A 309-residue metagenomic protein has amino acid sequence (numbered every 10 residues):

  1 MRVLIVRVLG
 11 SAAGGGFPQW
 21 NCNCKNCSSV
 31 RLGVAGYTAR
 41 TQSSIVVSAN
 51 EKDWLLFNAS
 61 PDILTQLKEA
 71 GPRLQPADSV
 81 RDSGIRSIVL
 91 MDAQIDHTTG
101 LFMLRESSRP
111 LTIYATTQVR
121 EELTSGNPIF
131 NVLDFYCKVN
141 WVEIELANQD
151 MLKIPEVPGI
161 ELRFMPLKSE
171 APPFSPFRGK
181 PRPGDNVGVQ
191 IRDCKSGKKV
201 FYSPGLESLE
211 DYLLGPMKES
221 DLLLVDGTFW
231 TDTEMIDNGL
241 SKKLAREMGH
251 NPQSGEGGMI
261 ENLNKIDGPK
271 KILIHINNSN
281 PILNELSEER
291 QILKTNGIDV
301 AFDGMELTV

Functional and structural regions predicted by a protein language model:
M1-R2, I144, D150-E156, S208-D221: Short amphipathic alpha-helices and their capping/turn segments at secondary-structure boundaries
L4-W20, S220-E234: Short, solvent-exposed beta-strand-terminating loops
I5-S11, L56-N58, I160-K168, K199-L206: Active-site-proximal beta-strand elements of phosphoester/diester hydrolases
P18-A93, T99-E106, L209-L213: Pre-active-site segment of Zn-dependent metallo-hydrolases
V47-N50, Q190-K195: Active-site beta-strand termini and strand-to-loop segments that position acidic
L56-S60, G84-D96, A115-T116, F201-L206 (+3 more regions): Active-site neighborhood of phospho(di)ester-bond hydrolases with catalytic His/Asp-centered motifs
T116-V187, C194, N296-L307: Metallo-beta-lactamase
G184-N186, C194-K199, L206-G304: Cap/insert and terminal regions of metallo-dependent hydrolase folds
